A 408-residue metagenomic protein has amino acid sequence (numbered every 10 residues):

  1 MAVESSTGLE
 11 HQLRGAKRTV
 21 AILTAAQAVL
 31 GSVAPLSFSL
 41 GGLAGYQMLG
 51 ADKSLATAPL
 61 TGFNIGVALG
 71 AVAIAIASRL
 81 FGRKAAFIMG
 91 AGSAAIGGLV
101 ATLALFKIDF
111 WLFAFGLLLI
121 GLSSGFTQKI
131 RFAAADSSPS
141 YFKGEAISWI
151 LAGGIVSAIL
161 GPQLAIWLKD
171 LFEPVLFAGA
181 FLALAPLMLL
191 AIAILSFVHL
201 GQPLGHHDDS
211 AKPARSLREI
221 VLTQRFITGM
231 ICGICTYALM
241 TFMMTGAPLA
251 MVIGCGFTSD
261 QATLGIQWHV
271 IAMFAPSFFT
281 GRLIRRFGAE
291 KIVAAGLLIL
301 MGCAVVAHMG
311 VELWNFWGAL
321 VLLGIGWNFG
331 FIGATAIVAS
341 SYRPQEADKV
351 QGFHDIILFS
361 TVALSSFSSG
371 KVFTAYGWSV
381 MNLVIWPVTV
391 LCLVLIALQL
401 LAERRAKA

Functional and structural regions predicted by a protein language model:
A2-K17, L200-M230: Juxtamembrane intracellular "pre-TM" segments in multi-pass secondary transporters
A28, F110-G125, N315-F329: Hydrophobic core of transmembrane alpha-helices in multi-pass small-molecule transporters, especially MFS/SLC-type
S39-K53, T245-G265: Short amphipathic helix-loop junctions that connect adjacent transmembrane helices in Major Facilitator Superfamily/SLC
G41, S124-P139, F329-R343: Intracellular juxtamembrane helix-capping segments at the cytosolic ends of symmetry-related transmembrane helices
G70-R83, P276-A289, F373: Helix-to-loop junctions at the C-terminal end of transmembrane segments in multipass secondary transporters
G92-K107, I299-V311: C-terminal ends and interior cores of transmembrane alpha-helices in multi-pass membrane transporters/permeases
A114-A152: Cytoplasmic helix-loop-helix junction between adjacent transmembrane helices in 12-TM secondary transporters
I166, A185-H206, L395-L400: C-terminal membrane-cytosol helix-exit motif in multi-pass small-molecule transporters
